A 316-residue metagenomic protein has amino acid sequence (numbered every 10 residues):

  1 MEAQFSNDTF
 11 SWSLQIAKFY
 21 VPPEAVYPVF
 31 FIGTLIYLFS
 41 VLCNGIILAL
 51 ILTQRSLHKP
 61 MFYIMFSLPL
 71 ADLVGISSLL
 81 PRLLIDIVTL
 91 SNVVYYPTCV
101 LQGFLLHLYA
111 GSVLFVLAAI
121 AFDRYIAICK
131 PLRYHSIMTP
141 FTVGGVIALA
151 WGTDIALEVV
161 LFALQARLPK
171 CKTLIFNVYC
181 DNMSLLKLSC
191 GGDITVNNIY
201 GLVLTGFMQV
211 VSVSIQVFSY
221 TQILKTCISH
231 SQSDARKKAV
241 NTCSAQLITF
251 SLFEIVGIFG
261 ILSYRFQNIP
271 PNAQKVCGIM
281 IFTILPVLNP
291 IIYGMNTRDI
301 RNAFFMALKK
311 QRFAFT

Functional and structural regions predicted by a protein language model:
M1-T316: Transmembrane helical core of 7TM receptor-like proteins
